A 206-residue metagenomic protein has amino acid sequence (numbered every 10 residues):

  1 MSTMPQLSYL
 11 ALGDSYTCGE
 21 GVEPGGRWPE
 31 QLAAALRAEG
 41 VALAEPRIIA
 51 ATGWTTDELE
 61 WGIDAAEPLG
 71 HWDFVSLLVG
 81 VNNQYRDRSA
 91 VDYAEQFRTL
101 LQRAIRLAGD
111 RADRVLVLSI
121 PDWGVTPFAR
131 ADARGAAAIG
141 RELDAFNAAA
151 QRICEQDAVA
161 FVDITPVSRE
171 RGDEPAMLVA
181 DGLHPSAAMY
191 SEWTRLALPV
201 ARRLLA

Functional and structural regions predicted by a protein language model:
M1-T52, G62-H71: Serine-esterase "nucleophile elbow" of acetyl-processing enzymes
A42, W61-A206: Alpha-helical cap/lid subdomain in secreted, periplasmic, or secretory-pathway luminal O-acyl-processing enzymes
